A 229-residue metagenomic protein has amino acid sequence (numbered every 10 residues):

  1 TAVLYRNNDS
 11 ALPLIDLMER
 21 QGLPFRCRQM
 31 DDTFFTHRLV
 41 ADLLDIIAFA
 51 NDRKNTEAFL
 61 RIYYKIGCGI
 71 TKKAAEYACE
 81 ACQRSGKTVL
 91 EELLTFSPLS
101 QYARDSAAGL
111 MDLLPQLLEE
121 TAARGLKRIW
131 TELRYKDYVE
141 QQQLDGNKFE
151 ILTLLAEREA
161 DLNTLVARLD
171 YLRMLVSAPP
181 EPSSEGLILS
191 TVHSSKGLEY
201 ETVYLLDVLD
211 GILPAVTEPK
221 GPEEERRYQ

Functional and structural regions predicted by a protein language model:
T1, E224-Q229: Short, intrinsically disordered, charge-balanced linker/junction segments flanking boundaries in proteins
T1-A2, L187-L189, V203: Generic beta-sheet signal
T1-R53, L198-Y200: Conserved motor-region signature of P-loop NTPase helicases/translocases
L23, E92-S194, L198-E199, I212-V216 (+1 more regions): Accessory C-terminal helicase-associated subdomains
I47-C68, C79, T121-A122, S184-T191: Extended, structured, electrostatic nucleic-acid-contact surfaces
A75-R84, V89-L94: Alpha-helical interaction elements
V203-D210: Short Ser/Thr-interspersed hydrophobic loop/turn segments at strand-loop and sheet-helix junctions that line or gate
